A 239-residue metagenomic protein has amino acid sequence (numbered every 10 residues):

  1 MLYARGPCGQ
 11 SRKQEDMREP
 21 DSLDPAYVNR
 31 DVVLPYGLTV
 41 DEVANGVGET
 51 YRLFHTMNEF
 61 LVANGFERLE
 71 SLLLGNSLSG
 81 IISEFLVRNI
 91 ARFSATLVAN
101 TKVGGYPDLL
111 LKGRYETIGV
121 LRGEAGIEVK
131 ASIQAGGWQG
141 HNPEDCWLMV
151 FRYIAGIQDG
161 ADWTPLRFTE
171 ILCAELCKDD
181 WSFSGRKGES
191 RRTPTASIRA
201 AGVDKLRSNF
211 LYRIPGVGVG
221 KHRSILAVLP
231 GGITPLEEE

Functional and structural regions predicted by a protein language model:
L2-G105, L110-A125, A131-E239: Nucleic-acid endonuclease domains
